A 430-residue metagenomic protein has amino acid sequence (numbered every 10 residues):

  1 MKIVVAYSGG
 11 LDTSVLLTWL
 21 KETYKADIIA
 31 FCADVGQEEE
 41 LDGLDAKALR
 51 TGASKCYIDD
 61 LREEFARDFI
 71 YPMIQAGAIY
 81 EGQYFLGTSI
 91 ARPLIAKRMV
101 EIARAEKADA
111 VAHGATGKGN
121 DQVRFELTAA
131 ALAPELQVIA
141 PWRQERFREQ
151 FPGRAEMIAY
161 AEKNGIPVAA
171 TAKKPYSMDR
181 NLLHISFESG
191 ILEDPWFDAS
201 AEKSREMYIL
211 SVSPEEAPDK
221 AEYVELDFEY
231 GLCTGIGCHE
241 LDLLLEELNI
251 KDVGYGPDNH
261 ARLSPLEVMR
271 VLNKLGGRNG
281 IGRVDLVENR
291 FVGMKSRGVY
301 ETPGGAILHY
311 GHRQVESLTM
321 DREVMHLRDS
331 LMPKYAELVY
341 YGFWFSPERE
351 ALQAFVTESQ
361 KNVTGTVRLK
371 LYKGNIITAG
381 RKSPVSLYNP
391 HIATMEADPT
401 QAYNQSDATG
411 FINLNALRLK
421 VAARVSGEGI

Functional and structural regions predicted by a protein language model:
M1-A6, L11-I430: Nucleotide-activated chemistry modules centered on ATP-dependent adenylation/adenylyltransferase
